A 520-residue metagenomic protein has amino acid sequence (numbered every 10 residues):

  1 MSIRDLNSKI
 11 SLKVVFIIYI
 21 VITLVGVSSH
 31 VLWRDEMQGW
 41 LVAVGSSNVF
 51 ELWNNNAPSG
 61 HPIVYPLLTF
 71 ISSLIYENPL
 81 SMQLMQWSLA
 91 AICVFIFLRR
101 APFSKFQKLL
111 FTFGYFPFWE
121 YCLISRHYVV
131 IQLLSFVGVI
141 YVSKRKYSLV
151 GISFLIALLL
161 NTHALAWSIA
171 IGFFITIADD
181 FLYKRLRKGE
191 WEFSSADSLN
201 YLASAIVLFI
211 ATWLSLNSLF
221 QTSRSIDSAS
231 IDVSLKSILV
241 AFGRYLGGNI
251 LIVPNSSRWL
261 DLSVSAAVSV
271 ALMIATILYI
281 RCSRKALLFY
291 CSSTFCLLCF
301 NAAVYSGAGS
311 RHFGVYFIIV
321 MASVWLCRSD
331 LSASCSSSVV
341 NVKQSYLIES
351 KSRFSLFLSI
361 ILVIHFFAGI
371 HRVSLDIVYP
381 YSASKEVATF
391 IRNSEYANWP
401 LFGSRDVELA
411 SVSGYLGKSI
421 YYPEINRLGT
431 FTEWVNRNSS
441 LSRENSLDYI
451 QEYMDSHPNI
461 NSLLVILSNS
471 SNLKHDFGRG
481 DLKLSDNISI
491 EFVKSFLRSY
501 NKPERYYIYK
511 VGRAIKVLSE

Functional and structural regions predicted by a protein language model:
M1-D5, Y141, I169-A205: Perimembrane helix-loop-helix junctions
K13, S204-I206, S269-A271, F295-C296 (+1 more regions): Signature aromatic-anchored transmembrane alpha helix within multi-pass, membrane-resident enzymes that catalyze glycan
V21, P117-Y121, F136-G138, L149-I175: Membrane-interface alpha helices of multi-pass inner-membrane proteins
W40-V44, N48-L84, S88: Short hydrophobic/aromatic helix or loop-helix immediately within or flanking a transmembrane segment in polytopic
L84-L109, I274-L278: Transmembrane-helix motifs of polytopic, lipid-linked glycan transferases
L123-V129: Short acidic/glycine- and proline-prone juxtamembrane loop motifs at membrane-interface regions of multi-pass membrane
F136-G151, F181-R185: Membrane-interface transmembrane helices that cradle and orient dolichyl/undecaprenyl
K418-S519: Luminal/periplasmic acceptor-recognition loop/helix of membrane-associated glycosyltransferases
